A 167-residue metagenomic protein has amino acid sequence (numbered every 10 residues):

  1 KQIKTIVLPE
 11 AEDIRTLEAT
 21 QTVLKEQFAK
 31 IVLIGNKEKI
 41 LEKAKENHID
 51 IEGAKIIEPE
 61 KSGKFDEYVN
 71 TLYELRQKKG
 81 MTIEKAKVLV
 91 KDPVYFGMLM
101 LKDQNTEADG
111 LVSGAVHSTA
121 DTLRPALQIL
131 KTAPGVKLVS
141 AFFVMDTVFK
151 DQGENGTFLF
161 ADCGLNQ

Functional and structural regions predicted by a protein language model:
K1-Q167: Anion-binding alpha/beta catalytic cores of soluble intermediary-metabolism enzymes, centered on
